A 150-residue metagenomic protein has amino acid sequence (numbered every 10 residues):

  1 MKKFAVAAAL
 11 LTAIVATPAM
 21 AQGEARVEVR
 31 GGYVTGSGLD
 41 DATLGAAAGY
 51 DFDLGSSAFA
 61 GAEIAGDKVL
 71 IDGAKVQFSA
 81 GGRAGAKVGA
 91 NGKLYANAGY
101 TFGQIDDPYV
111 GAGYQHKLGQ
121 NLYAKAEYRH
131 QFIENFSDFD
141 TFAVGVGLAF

Functional and structural regions predicted by a protein language model:
K2-F150: Outer-membrane beta-barrel proteins
